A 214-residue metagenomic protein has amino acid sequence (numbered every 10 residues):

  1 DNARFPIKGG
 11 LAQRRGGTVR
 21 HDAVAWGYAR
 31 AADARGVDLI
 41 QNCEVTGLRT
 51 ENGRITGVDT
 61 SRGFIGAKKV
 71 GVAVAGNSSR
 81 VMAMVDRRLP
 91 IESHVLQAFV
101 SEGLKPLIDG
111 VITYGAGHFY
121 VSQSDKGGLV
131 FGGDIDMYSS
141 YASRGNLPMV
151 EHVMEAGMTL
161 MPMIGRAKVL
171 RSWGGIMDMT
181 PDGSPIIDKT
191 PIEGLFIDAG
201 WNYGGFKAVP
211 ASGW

Functional and structural regions predicted by a protein language model:
D1, R88-I91, R166: A short alpha-helix-loop-beta-strand transition element characteristic of N-terminal alpha/beta dinucleotide-binding
D1-Q41, G47-R54, D59, M179: Flavin (FAD/FMN) cofactor-binding and adjacent substrate-gating region of FAD-dependent oxidoreductase domains
D22, C43, K68-K69, E102 (+1 more regions): Structural detector for helix-capping/boundary residues
L39-Q41, T60, V72, L170 (+1 more regions): General beta-strand structural signal in soluble alpha/beta enzymes
T60, F64-D109: Central helical "cap/lid" subdomain
G103-I197: Active-site lid/adjacent beta-loop-alpha segment flanking the redox-cofactor pocket in flavoenzymes
S140-L147, D198-W214: A conserved FAD-binding loop/helix module that cradles the flavin
